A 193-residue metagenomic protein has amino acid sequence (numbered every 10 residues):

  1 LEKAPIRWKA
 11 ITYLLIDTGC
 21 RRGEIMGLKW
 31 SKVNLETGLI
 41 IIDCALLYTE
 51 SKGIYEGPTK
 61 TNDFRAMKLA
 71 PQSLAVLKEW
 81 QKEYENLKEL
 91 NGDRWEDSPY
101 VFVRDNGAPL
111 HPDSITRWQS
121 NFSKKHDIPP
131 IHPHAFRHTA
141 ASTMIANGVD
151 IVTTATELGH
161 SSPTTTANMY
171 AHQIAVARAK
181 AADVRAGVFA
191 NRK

Functional and structural regions predicted by a protein language model:
L1-K9, T18, M67, E83-D93 (+2 more regions): Short, basic (Lys/Arg/His-rich) helix/loop patches that form interaction surfaces in the mid-to-C-terminal regions
L1-L28, L35-E36, L47, D63-F64 (+3 more regions): Basic, Lys/Arg- and aromatic-enriched nucleic-acid-binding interface segment
G27-V33, A155-S161, A171: A short, basic/aromatic helix-end/turn motif that makes direct DNA contacts
T37, L46, E50-S73, E79 (+4 more regions): C-terminal secondary-structure termini that scaffold catalytic or DNA-interacting sites
L39-I41: General beta-strand recognition
L46, L158-D183: Catalytic-site neighborhood detector that most strongly recognizes the C-terminal catalytic loop/helix of tyrosine
